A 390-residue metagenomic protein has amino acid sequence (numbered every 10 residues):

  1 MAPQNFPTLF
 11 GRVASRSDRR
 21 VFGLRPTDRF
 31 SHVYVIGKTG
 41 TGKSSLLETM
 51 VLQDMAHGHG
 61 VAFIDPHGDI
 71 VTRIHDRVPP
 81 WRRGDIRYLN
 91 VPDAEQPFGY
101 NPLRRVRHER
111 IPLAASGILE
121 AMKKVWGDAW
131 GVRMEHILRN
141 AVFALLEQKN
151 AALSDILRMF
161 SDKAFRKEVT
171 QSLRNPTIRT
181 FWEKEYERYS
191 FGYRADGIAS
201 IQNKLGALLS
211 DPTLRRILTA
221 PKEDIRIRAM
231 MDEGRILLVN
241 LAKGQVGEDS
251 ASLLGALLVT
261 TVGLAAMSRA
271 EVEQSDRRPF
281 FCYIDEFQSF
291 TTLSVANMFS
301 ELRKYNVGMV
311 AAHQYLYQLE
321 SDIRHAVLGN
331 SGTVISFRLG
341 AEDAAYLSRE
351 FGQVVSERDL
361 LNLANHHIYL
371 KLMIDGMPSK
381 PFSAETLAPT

Functional and structural regions predicted by a protein language model:
M1-T8, L316-T390: C-terminal regions of RecA-like/P-loop NTPase motor modules
A2-R19, P26-D28, V33-T41, L46-V307 (+3 more regions): P-loop NTPase motor domains
G23, R228-A229, S383-A388: Short beta-strand elements
P66, A312-Q318: Conserved H-loop
G308, H313, G332: Catalytic or ion-translocation cores adjacent to nucleophile or general acid/base/metal-coordination motifs in diverse
